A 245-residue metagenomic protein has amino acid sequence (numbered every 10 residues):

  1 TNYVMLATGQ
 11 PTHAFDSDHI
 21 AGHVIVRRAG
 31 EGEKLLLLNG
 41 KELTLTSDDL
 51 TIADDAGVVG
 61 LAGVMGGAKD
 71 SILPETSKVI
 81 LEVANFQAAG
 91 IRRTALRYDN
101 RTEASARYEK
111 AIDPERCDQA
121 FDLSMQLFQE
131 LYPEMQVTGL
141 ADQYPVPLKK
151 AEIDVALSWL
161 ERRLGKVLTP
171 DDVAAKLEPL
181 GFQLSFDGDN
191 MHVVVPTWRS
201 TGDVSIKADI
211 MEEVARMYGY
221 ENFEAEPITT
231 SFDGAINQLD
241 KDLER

Functional and structural regions predicted by a protein language model:
T1-K241, R245: RNA/tRNA-interacting regions in translation and RNA-turnover enzymes
